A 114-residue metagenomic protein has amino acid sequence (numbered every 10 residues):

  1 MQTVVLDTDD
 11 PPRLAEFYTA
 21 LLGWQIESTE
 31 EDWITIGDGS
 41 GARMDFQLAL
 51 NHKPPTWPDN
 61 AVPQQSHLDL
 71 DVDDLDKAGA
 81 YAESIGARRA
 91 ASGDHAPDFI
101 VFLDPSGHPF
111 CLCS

Functional and structural regions predicted by a protein language model:
M1-E16, Q65-V72, C113: N-terminal beta-strand motif that seeds the catalytic metal site of vicinal oxygen chelate
T3, D7, L21, H52-D59: Catalytic cores of transferase enzymes with a strong primary signal for eukaryotic protein kinases
T3, E27-S28, T35-G37, R43-M44 (+2 more regions): Vicinal oxygen chelate
D10, D32, L75: A generic "binding-loop/recognition-motif" signal
D10-Q25, A78, A82-S84: Amphipathic alpha-helical segments
A15, A20-T29, M44-Q47, H52 (+1 more regions): Charged, low-complexity, helix/coiled-coil-prone segments
T35-A61, L70-D71, P97: Conserved, structured core segments of small domains
N60-A82: Mid-chain, well-packed structural core segment of small domains
